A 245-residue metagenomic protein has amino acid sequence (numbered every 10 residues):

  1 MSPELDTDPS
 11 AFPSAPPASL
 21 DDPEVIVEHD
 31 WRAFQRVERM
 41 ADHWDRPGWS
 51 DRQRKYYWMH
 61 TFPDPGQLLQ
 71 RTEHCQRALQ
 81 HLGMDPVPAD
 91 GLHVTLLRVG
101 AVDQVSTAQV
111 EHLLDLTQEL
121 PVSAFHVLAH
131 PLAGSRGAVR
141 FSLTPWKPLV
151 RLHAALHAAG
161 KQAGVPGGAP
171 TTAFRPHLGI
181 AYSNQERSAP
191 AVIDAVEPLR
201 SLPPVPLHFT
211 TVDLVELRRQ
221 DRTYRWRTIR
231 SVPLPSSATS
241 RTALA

Functional and structural regions predicted by a protein language model:
S2-A245: Histidine-dependent nucleotide/RNA phosphoesterase domain, centered on the 2H-phosphoesterase fold with its duplicated
